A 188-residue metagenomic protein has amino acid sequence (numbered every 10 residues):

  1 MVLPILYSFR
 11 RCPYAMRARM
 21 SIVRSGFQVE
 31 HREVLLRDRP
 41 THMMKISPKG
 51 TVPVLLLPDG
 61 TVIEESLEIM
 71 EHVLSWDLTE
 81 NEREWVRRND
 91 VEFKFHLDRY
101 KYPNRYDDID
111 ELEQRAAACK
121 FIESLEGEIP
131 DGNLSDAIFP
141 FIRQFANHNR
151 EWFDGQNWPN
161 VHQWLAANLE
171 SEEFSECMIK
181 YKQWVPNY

Functional and structural regions predicted by a protein language model:
M1-E128: GST-like domain detector, emphasizing the conserved glutathione-binding G-site in the N-terminal thioredoxin-like
S25, I46, G132, H148-N149 (+1 more regions): Residues at alpha-helix termini
L97, D154, S175-I179: Short, hydrophobic secondary-structure boundary micro-motifs
E113-F121, Q156-E170: Extended, well-ordered alpha-helical scaffold segments
G127-L134, E172-M178: Surface-exposed helix-capping loop/turn segments at secondary-structure junctions
N133-E151, N157, N168: GST superfamily/GST-like fold recognition
N160-Y188: Long hydrophobic alpha-helical segments typical of transmembrane helices together with their membrane-interfacial
